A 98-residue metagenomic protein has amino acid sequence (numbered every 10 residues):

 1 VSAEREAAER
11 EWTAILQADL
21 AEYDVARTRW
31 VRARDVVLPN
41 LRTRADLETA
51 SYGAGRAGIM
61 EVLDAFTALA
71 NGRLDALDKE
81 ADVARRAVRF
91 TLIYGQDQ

Functional and structural regions predicted by a protein language model:
V1-D75, K79-I93: Amphipathic alpha-helical coiled-coil segments
Q96-Q98: Short, solvent-exposed mixed-charge patches
